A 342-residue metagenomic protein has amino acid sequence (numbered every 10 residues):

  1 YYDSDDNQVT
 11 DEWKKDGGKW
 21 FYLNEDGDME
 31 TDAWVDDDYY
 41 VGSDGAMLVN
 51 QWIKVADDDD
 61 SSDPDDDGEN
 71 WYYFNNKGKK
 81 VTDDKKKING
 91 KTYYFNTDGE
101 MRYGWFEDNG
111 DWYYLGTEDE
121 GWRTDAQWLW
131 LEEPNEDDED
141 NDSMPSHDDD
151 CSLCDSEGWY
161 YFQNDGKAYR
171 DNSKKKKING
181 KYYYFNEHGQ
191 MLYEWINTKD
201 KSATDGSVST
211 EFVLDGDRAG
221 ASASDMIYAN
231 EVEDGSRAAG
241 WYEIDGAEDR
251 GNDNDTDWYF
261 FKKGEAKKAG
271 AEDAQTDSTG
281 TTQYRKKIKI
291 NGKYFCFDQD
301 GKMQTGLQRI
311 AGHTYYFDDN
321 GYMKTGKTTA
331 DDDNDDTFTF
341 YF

Functional and structural regions predicted by a protein language model:
Y1-F342: Extracellular adhesion/carbohydrate-binding repeat motifs centered on closely spaced tryptophans
